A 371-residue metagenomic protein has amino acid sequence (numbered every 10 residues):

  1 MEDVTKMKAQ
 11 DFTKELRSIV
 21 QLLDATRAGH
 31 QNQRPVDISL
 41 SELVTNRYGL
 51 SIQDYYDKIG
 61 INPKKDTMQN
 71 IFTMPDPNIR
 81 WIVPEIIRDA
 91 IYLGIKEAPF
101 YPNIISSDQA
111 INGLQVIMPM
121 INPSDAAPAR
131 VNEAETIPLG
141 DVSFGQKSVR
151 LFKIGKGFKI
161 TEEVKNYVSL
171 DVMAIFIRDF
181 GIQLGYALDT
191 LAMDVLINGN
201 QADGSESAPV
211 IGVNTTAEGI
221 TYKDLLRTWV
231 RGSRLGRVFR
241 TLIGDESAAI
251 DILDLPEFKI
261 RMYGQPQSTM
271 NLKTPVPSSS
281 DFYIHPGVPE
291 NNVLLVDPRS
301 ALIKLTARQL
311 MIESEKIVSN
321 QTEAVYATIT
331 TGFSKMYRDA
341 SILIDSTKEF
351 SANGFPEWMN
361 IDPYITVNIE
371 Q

Functional and structural regions predicted by a protein language model:
M1-D76, S351-Q371: Intrinsically disordered, low-complexity terminal tails
E2-K6, L255-Q371: Sequence/fold signature of self-assembling virion shell proteins
K64-I154: Assembly/oligomerization interface modules of large self-assembling protein complexes
A126-A129, V168-S169, D251-L253, K335-M336: Short helix/loop capping segments that flank catalytic or ligand/cofactor-binding pockets
E135-K153, G157, E163, S346 (+2 more regions): Internal, hydrophobic cores of structured domains that mediate oligomerization or house catalytic pockets within large
F144, L225-W229, Q309-I312: Glycine-rich, charged/polar anion/phosphate-binding loops that engage phosphate groups from diverse ligands
G155-G232, W358-N360, Y364-E370: Alpha-helical scaffold segments that mediate packing/assembly in large oligomeric complexes
Q201-L272: Extended, solvent-exposed, turn-rich assembly/linker loops in the middle of proteins
